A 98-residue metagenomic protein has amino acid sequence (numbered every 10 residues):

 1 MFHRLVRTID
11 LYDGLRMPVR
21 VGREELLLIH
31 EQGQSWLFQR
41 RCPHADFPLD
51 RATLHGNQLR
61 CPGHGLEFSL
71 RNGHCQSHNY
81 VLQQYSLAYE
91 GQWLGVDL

Functional and structural regions predicted by a protein language model:
M1-G56, E67-L70, H74, Q83-L98: N-terminal pre-ligand scaffold of iron-sulfur
L59-G63: Cysteine-rich micro-motifs
